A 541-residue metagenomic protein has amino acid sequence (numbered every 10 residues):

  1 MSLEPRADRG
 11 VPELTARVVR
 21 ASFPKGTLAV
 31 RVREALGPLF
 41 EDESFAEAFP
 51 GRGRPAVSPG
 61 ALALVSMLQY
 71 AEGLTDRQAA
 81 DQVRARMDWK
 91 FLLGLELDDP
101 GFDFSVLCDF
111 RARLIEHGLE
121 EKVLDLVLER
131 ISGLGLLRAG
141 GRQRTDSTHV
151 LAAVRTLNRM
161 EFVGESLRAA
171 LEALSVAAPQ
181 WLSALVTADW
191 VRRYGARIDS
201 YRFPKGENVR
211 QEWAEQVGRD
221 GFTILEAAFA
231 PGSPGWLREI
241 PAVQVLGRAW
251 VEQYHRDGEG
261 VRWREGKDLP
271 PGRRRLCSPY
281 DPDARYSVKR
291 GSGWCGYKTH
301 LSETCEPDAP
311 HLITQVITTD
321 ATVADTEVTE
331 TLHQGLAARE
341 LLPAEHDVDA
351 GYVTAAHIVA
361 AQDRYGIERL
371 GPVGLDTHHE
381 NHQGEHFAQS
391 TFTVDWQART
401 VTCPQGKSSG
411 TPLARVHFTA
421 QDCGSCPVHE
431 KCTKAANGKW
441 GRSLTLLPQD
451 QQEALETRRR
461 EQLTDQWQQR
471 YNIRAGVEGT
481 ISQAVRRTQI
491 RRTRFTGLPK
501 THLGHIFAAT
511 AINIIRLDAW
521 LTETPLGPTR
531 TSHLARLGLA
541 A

Functional and structural regions predicted by a protein language model:
M1-G51: Basic, low-complexity segments
P55-S58: Short helix-capping and inter-helix turn/linker motifs at the boundaries of alpha-helical repeat units
A61, Q82-A85: Non-catalytic DNA-binding core/recognition domains of DNA-processing enzymes
A61-G73: Alpha-helical support elements that line or immediately flank enzyme active sites and cofactor-binding pockets
Q69, F91, R111-L114: Short amphipathic alpha-helical interaction patches enriched in hydrophobic/aromatic residues with interspersed Lys/Arg
Q78, V83, D99-P100, C108-A541: Anion-binding and metal-coordination hotspots
M87-D98: Short, basic interhelical loop/turn and adjoining N-cap of the next helix at nucleic-acid- or acidic-partner-contacting
